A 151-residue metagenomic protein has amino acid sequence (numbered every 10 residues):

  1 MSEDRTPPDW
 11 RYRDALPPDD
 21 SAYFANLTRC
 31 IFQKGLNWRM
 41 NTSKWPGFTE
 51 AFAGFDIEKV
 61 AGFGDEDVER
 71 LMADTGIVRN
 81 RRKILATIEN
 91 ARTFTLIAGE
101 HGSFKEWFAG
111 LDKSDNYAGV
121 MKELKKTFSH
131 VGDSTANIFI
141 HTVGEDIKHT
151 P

Functional and structural regions predicted by a protein language model:
M1-M72, G76-I77, I84: N-terminal polyanion-binding entry modules of DNA glycosylases/AP lyases and select other DNA-binding proteins
R11-Y12, P18-D19, K113-S114, G119 (+1 more regions): Short leucine-rich amphipathic alpha-helices used at interfaces
L27, E123-L124, F139: Short, hydrophobic/aromatic alpha-helical segments in well-folded domains
K34-M40, F94-G102, G144-I147: Short helix-capping/linker segments at secondary-structure and domain boundaries
K44-G47, F63, N90, G110 (+2 more regions): Short acidic/histidine-centered micro-motifs embedded in hydrophobic/aromatic stretches that mark compact functional
A53-E123, T127: Alpha-helical ds-nucleic-acid-binding substructure associated with the helix-hairpin-helix region of base-excision DNA
D67, N116-V120, N137-P151: Accessory alpha-helical DNA-binding modules that contact the DNA backbone or grooves
